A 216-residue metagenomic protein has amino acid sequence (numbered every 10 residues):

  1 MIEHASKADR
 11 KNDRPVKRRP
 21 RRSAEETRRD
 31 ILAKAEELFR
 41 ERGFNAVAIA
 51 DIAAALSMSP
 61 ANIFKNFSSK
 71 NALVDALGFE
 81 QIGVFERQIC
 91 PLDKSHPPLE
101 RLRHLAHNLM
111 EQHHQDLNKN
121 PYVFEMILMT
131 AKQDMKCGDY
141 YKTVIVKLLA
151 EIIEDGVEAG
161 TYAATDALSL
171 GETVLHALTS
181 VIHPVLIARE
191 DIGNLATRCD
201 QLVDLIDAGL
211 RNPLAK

Functional and structural regions predicted by a protein language model:
M1-R18, H104, E111, Q115 (+3 more regions): C-terminal peripheral helix-coil segments that are non-catalytic and often amphipathic
M1-R42, V47-A55, A72-D75: Basic, helix-initiating cap at the start of DNA-binding domains
R18-R22, E26, S68, A72 (+8 more regions): Residues at secondary-structure transition points
E26, D30-E37, E41, A55 (+7 more regions): Alpha-helical structural segments
L56-F67: Short hydrophobic/aromatic patch on the recognition helix
R101, H113-M135, H183-L186: Amphipathic alpha-helical segments used for helix-helix packing
A163, A167-G171: Membrane-interface starts of transmembrane alpha-helices
